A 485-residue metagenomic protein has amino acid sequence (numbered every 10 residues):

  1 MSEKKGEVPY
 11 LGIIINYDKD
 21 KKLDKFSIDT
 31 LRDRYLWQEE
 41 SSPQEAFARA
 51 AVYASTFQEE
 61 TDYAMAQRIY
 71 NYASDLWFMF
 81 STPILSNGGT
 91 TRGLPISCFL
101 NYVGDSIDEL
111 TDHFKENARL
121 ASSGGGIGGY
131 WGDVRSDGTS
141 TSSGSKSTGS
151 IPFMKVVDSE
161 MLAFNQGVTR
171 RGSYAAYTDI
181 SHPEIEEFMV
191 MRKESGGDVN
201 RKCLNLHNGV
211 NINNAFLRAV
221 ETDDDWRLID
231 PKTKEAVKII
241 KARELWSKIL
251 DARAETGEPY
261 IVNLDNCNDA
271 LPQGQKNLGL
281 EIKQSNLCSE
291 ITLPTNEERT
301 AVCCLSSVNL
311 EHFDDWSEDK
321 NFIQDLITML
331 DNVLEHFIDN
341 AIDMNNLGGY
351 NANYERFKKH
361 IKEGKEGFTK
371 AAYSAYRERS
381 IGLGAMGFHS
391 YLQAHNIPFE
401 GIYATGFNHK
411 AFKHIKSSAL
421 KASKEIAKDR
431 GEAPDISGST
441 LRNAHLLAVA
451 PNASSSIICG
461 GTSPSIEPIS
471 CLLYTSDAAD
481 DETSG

Functional and structural regions predicted by a protein language model:
E3-E59, Y63-A66, V134, S143-V156 (+3 more regions): Conserved, charged catalytic cores of large soluble enzymes
K21-D29, S74-F80, L110-T111, K115-E116 (+3 more regions): Short, hydrophobic/aliphatic alpha-helical segments
W37, A51-F57, Y70-L94, F99-S142 (+6 more regions): Function-dense linear segments that define catalytic or interfacial modules in macromolecule-processing proteins
L94-S97, S123-I127, R170-A175, E184 (+6 more regions): Short coil/turn connectors at secondary-structure junctions
T295-N296, H445, V449-C471: Non-catalytic terminal/interface segments that mediate subunit docking, oligomerization, and allosteric communication
Q324-A372, Y376, S380, H395-N452 (+1 more regions): Internal maturation/activation junctions in enzymes
Y474-G485: Single conserved hydrophobic/aromatic residue that forms the stacking wall/gate of nucleotide- or nucleobase-binding
